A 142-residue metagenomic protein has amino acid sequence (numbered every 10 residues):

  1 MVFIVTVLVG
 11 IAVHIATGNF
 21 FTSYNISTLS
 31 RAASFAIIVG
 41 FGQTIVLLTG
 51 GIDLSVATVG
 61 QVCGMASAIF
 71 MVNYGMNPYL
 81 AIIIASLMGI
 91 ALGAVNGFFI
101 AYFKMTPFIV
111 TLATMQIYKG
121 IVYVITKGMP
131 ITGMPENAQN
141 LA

Functional and structural regions predicted by a protein language model:
M1-V5, S27, R31, L80-I84: Alpha-helical transmembrane segments of integral membrane proteins
V2, F20, G60, T111 (+1 more regions): Electropositive phosphate-/nucleotide-binding environments in soluble metabolic enzymes
F3-A12, F41-G42, V62, I83-V95 (+1 more regions): Generic alpha-helical transmembrane segments of integral inner-membrane proteins, especially permease/transport modules
V7-Y74, F98-M105: Single transmembrane alpha-helix segments in multi-pass membrane proteins
I45-L48, N77-I82, Y102-T106, T126-E136: A cytosolic-side transmembrane-helix exit/cap motif
G75-M115: Alpha-helical transmembrane segments within multi-pass membrane transporters and channels
P107-A142: Transmembrane helix-bundle core of multi-pass membrane transporters and related energy-transducing complexes
